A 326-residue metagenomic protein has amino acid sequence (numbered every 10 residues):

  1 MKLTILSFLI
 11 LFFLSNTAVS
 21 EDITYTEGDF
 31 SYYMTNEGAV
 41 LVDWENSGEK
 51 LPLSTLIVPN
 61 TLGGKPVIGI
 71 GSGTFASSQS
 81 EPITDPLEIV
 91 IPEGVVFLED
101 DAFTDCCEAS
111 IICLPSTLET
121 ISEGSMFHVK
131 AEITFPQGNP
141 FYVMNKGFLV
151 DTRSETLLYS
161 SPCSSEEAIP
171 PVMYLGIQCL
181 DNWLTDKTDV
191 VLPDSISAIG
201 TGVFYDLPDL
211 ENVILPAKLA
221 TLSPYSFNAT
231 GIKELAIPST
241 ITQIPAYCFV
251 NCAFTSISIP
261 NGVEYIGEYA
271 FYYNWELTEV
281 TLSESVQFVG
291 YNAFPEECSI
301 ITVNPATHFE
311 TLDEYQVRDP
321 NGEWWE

Functional and structural regions predicted by a protein language model:
T4-L14: Sec-dependent N-terminal signal peptides
A18-D22: Boundary at the C-terminal end of the N-terminal hydrophobic targeting segment
I23-Y33: Short N-terminal segments immediately surrounding and downstream of signal-peptide cleavage
D29, N36-G38, L51-I68, S80-F97 (+11 more regions): Structural signature of tandem-repeat unit edges
S47-G48, T74-S80: Acidic, Ser/Thr
G73-T74, D100-A102, E123-S125, T201-V203 (+4 more regions): Consensus positions within tandem repeat domains that build extended binding/scaffold surfaces
